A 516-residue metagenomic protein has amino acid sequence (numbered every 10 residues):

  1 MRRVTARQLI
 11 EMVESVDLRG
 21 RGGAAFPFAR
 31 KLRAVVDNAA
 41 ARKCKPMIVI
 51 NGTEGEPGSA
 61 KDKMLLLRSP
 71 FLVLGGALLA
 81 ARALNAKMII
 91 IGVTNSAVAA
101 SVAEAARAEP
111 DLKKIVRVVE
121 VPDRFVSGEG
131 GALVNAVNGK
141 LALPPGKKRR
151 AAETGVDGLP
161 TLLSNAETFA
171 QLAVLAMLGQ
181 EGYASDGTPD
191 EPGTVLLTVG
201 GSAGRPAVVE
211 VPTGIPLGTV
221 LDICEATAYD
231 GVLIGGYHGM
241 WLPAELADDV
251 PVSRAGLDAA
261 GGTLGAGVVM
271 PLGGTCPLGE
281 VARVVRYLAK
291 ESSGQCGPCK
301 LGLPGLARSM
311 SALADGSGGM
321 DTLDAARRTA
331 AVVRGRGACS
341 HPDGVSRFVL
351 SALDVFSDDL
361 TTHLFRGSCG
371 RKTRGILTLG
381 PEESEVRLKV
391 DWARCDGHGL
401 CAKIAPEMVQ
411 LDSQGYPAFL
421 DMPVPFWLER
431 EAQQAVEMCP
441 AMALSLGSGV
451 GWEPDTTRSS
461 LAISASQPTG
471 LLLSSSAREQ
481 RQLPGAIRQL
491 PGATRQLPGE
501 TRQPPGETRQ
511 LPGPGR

Functional and structural regions predicted by a protein language model:
M1-L141, E431, S464, G470-S475: Iron-sulfur-cluster electron-transfer modules
M1-Q8, K45-P46, D62-L65, I89 (+4 more regions): Ferredoxin-type iron-sulfur electron-transfer modules in oxidoreductases and energy-metabolism complexes
D17-R30, S127, L233-G239, R286-R308 (+3 more regions): Local cysteine-cluster metal-coordination motifs and their immediate loop/turn environment, predominantly Fe-S cluster
A24, A29-L32, A60-D62, A100-A105 (+8 more regions): Short acidic, glycine/serine/threonine-rich loops at helix termini
C44, N95-T213, C224-T227: Hydrophobic alpha-helical positions that pack around
L74-A80, P212-T227: Short amphipathic, charge-patterned alpha-helical segments
I89, E225-Y237: Short loop-to-beta-strand transition segments
V156-L162, T168, A325-T329, G335-I404 (+4 more regions): Intrinsic disorder at enzyme termini
